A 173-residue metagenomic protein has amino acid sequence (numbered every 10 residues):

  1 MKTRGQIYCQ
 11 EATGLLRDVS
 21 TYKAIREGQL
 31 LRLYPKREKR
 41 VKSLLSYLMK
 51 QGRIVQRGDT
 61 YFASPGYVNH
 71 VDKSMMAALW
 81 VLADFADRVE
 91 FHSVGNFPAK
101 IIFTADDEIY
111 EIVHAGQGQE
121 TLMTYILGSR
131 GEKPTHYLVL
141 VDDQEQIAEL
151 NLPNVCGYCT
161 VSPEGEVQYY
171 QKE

Functional and structural regions predicted by a protein language model:
M1-L15: Short alpha-helical segments that sit at the start of domains
Q10-A12, K23-R26, S46, K50: N-terminal low-complexity or simple alpha-helical regulatory segments that function as activation/interaction modules
L15-T21, K50-I126: Nucleic-acid-binding surface
T21-Y34: Short acidic, hydrophobic short linear motifs in intrinsically disordered regions
P35-K50: Short amphipathic alpha-helical interaction segments
D107-V113, G131-D142, C156-Y158: Hydrophobic beta-strand segments of well-ordered beta-sheets in folded domains
T121-S129, A148-N151: A short acidic, amphipathic alpha-helical/loop segment
E145-E173: Domain-level recognition of nuclease-like catalytic cores that cleave nucleotide substrates
